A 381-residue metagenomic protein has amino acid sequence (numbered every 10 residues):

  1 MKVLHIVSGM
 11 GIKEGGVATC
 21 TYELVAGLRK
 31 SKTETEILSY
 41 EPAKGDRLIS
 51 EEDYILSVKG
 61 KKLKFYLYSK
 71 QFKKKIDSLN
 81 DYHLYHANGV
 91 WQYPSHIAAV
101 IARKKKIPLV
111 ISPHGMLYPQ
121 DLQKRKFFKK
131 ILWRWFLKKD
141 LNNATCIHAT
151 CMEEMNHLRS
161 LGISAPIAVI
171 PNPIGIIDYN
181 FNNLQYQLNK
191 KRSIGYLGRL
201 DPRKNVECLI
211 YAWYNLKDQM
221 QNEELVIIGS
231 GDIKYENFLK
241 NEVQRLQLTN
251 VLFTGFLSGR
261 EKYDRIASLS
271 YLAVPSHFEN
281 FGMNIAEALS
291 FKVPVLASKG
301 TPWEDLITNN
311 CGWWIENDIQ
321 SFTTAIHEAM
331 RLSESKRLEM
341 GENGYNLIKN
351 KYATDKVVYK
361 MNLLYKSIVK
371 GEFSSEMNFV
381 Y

Functional and structural regions predicted by a protein language model:
L4, Q185-Y214, L225-V226: Conserved donor-binding/catalytic core segment of Leloir-type glycosyltransferases
K104, K130-C146: Membrane-proximal helix-turn-helix segments that form the acceptor-binding/catalytic region of lipid-linked
E153, P173: Carbohydrate-associated surface elements
N237-R260: Nucleotide-activated donor-binding/catalytic signature segment of Leloir-type glycosyltransferases, i.e., the conserved
H277: Aromatic "clamp/platform" in nucleotide-sugar-dependent glycosyltransferases that forms part of the donor/acceptor
P294-A297: Short hydrophobic beta-strand element within catalytic cores of glycosyltransferases and related nucleotide-activated
W313-Q320, A329-E334: Conserved acidic donor-binding segment of nucleotide-sugar-dependent glycosyltransferases
E328, S335-N350, V357-L363: A short, well-ordered alpha-helix in the C-terminal region of glycosyltransferases
